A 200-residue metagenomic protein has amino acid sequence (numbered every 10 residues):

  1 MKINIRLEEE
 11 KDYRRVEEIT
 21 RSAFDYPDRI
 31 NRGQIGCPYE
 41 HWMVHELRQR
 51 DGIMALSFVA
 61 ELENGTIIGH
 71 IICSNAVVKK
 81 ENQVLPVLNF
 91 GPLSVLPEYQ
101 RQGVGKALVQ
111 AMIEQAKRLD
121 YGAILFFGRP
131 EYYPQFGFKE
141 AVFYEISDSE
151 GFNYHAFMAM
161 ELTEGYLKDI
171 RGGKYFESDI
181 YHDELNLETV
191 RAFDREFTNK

Functional and structural regions predicted by a protein language model:
M1-R14, E18, S22: Conserved N-terminal entry element of GNAT/NAT acetyltransferase domains
E17-E63, I68-H70: Active-site rim helix/loop that mediates acceptor-substrate recognition in acyltransferases
E63-G65, E98, E161-Y166: Short loop segments at secondary-structure junctions
A76-F90, Q100: A conserved beta-turn-beta hairpin within the catalytic core of GNAT-like acetyltransferases that forms part
F90, V95, R101-E114, L125-F126: Conserved acetyl-CoA-binding loop-helix of GNAT-fold acetyltransferases
R118-G122, F127-N153: Conserved active-site alpha-helix within GNAT-family acetyltransferase domains
E164-K200: Acidic/histidine-enriched, glycine/proline-rich intrinsically disordered or flexible terminal extensions
